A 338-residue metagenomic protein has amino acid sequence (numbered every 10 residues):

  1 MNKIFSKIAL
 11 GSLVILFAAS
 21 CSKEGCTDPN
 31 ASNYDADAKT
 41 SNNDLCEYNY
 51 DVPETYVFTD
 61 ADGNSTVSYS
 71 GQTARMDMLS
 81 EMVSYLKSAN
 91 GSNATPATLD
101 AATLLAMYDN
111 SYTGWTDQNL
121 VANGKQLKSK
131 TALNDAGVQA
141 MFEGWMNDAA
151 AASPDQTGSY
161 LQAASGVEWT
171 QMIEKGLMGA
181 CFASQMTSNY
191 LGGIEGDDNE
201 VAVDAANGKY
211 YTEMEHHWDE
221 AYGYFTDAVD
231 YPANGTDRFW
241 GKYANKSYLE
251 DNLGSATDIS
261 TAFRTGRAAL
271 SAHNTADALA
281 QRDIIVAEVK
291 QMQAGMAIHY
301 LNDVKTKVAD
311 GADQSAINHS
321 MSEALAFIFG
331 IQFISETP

Functional and structural regions predicted by a protein language model:
M1-S20: Sec-dependent bacterial lipoprotein signal peptides
F5, V14-I15, T27, Y34 (+2 more regions): Generic signature of intrinsically disordered, low-complexity, basic-rich segments and short cationic peptides
S6-A9, C26, Y34, K209 (+2 more regions): Generic detector of short alpha-helix boundary/capping microenvironments and adjacent low-complexity segments
L16-D62: Bacterial Sec-dependent N-terminal signal peptides
N49-P338: Mature extracytoplasmic or organellar-lumen-exposed domains after removal of signal/transit peptides
